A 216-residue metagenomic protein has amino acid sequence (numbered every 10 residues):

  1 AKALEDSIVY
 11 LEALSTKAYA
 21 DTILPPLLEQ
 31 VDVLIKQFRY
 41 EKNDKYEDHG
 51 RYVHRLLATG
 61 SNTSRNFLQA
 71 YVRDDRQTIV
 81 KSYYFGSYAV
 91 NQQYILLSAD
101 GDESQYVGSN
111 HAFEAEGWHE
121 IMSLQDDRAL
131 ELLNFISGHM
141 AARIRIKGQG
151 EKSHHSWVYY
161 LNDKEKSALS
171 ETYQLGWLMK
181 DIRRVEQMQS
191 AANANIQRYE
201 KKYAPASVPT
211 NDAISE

Functional and structural regions predicted by a protein language model:
K2-E216: A generic "folded-domain core" signal
